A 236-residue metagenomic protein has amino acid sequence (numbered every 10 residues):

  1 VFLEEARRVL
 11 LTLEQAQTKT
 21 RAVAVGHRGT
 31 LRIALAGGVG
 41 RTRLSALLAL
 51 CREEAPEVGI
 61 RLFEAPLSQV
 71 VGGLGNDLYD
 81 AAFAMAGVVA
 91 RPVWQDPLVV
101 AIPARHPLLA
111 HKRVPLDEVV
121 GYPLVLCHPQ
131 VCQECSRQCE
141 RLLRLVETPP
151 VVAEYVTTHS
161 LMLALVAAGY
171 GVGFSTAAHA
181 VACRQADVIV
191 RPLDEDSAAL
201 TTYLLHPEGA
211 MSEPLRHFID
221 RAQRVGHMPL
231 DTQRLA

Functional and structural regions predicted by a protein language model:
V1-A22, E213, D220: Alpha-helical "hinge/linker" immediately C-terminal to small N-terminal DNA-binding modules
R28-G87, Y155-T158: Central regulatory/effector-binding core of bacterial HTH transcription factors
T30-A34, A82, A101, V125 (+2 more regions): Short, well-ordered beta-strand segments
R43, I189-L235: A late-sequence structural motif
P66-V71, G75-L78, M85, Q130-R191: Hydrophobic hinge/microswitch elements
A90-L98, I102-L124, R216: Flexible hinge/capping segments at coil-to-helix
R105-P115, C132, E195-A198, G209-L215: Short helix-loop capping/hinge motifs at secondary-structure junctions, enriched in acidic/polar residues
P123-V146, A168, S212-D220, G226-L235: Secondary-structure junction motif
